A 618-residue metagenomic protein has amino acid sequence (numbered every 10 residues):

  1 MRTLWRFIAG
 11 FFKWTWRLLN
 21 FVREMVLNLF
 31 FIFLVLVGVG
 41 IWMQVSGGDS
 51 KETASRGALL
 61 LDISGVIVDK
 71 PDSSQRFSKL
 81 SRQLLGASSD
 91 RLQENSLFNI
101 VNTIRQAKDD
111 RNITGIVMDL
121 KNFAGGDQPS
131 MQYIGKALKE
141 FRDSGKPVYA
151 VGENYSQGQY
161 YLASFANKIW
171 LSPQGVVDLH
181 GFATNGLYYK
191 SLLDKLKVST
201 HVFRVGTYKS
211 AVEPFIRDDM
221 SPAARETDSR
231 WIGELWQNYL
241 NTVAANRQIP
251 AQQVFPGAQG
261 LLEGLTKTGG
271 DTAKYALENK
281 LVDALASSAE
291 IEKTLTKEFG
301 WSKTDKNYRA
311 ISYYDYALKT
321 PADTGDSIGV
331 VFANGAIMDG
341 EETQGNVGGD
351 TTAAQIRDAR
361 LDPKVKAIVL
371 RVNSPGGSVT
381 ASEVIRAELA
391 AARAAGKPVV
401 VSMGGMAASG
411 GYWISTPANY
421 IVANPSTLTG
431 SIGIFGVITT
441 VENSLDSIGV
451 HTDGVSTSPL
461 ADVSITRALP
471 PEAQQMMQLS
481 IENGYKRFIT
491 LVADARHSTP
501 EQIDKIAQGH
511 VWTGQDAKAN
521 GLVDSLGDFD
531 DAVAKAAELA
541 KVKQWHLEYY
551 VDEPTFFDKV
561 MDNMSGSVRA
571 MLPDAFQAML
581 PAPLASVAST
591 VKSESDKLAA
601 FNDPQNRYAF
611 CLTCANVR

Functional and structural regions predicted by a protein language model:
M1-V22: N-terminal Lys/Arg-rich, disordered targeting/topogenic segments
R2, S81, D323-I328, F332-K364 (+1 more regions): Intrinsic disorder and flexible/low-complexity segments
R23-W42: Hydrophobic membrane-insertion alpha-helices, especially the h-region of bacterial N-terminal signal peptides
G40-S55: Aromatic-capped interface at the extracytoplasmic side of an N-terminal signal-anchor transmembrane helix
E52, L59-G186, K195, T320-S444: Cleft-lining beta-strand/loop regions that shape enzyme active-site pockets
G186, K190-T294, E442-A540, Q544 (+1 more regions): Charged, glycine-interspersed solvent-exposed loop segments at helix/strand-loop junctions that cap or gate access
I291-V330, I385, K543, D562: Extracytoplasmic and endomembrane cell-envelope/extracellular-matrix remodeling and assembly machinery
D531-N563: C-terminal intrinsically disordered, low-complexity extensions immediately downstream of enzyme catalytic cores
